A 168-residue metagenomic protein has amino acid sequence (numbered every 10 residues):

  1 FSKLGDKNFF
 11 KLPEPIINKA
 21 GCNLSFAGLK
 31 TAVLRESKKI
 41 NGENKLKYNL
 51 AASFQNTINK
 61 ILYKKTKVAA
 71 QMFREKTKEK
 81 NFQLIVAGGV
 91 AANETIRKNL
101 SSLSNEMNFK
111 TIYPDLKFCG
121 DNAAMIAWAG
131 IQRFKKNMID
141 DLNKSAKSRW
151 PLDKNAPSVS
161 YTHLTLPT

Functional and structural regions predicted by a protein language model:
F1-L84, A91-M107, F134-N137, K154-S160: A contiguous, well-structured pocket-lining segment that forms one wall/lid of small-molecule binding clefts in soluble
K11, I85, I112, T165: Conserved beta-strand segments that form the floor/walls of ligand-binding pockets within enzyme and binding domains
T66, I126-I131: Buried hydrophobic packing segments
Q83, S101-M125, D140: Conserved phosphate-binding/catalytic loops in two-lobed NTP-binding clefts
G89-V90, L116: Active-site metal-binding loops of divalent metal-dependent hydrolases
I131-N143: A polyampholytic, Gly/Pro-enriched intrinsically disordered region
N143-S158: A short, charged, Gly/Pro-tolerant segment at domain boundaries
T162-T168: Conserved small/polar residues in nucleotide/adenosyl-binding loops
